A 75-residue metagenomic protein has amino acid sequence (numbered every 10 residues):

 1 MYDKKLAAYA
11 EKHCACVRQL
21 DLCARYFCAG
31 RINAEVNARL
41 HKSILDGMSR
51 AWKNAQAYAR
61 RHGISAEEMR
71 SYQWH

Functional and structural regions predicted by a protein language model:
M1-V17: Short, charge/polar-rich alpha-helical segments
Y26, N33-Y72: Short, charge-rich amphipathic interface segments used for partner binding and complex assembly
